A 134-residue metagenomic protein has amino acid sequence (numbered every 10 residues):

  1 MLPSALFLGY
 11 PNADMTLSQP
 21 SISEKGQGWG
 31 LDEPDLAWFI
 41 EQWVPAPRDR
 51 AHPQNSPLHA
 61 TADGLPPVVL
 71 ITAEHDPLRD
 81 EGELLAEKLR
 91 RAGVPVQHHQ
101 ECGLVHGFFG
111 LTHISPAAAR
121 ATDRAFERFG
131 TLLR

Functional and structural regions predicted by a protein language model:
M1-R134: Alpha/beta-hydrolase superfamily serine-hydrolase fold, recognizing
